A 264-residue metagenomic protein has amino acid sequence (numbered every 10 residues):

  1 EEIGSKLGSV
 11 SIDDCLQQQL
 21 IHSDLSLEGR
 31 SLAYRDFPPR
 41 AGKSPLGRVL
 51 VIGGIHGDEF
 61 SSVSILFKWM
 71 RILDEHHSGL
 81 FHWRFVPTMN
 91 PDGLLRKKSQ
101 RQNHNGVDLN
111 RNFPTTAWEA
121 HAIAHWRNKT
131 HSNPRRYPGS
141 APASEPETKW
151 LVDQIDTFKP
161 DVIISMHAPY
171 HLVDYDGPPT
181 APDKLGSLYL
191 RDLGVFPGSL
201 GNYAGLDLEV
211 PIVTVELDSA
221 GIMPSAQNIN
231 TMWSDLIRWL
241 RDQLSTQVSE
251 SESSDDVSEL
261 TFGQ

Functional and structural regions predicted by a protein language model:
E1-R35: Short glycine- and acidic-rich boundary segments immediately preceding or forming the N-terminal edge of structured
L20, Y34, V51, F85 (+2 more regions): Conserved beta-strand scaffold positions in the cores of enzyme catalytic domains, especially in NTP/NDP-utilizing
H22-D24, S187-G198: Short, Gly/Ser/Thr-enriched beta-strand-loop segments that form substrate-interacting elements of hydrolase/peptidase
A33-P45: Short beta-strand-to-loop junctions in surface cap/lid or active-site-entrance loops
A41-K43, A117, Y203-E209: Short glycine/proline-enriched loop/turn "hinge" motifs that connect secondary-structure elements and lie
P45-L46, L50, E59-M70, D74-L193: Active-site/substrate-binding loop(s) of hydrolase catalytic cores
L172-D176, K184-L185, G198-F262: Active-site-adjacent mobile loop/cap segments within catalytic or ligand-binding domains
